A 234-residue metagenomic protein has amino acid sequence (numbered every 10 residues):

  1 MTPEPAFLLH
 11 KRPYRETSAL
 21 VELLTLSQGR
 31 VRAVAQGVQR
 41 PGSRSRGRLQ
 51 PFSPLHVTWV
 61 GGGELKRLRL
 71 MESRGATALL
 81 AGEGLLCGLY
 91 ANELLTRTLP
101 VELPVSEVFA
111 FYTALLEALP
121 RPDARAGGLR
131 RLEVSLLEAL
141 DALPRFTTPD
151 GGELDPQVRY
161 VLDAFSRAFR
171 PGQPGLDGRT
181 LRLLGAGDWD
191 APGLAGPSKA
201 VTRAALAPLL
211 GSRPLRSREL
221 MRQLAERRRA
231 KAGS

Functional and structural regions predicted by a protein language model:
M1-L20, L24-S234: Non-catalytic alpha-helical scaffolds and adjoining flexible linkers that form interface surfaces for assembly
